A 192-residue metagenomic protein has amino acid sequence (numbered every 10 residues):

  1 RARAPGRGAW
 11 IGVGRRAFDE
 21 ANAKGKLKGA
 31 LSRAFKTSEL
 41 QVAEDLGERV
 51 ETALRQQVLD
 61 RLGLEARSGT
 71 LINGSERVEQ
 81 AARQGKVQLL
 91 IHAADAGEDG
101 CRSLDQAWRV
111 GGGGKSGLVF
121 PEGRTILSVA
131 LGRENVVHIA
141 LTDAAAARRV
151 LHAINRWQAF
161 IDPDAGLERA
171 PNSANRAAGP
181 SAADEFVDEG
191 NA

Functional and structural regions predicted by a protein language model:
R1-G6: Short linker/helix segments within small regulatory modules
R7-R15: Cysteine-rich micro-motifs
R15-I91, G97-E98: Extended interfacial segments that mediate partner engagement and assembly in macromolecular machines
G63-R67, A82-R83, R109, G132 (+2 more regions): Signal for well-folded cores of large energy- and translation-related assemblies
K86, R102-S116: Short helix-coil boundary/hinge micro-motifs
V119-N172, R176: Helix-rich interaction surfaces within compact, conserved domain-sized segments that mediate assembly or partner
L167-A192: Charge-patterned, long linear interaction tracts outside catalytic cores
